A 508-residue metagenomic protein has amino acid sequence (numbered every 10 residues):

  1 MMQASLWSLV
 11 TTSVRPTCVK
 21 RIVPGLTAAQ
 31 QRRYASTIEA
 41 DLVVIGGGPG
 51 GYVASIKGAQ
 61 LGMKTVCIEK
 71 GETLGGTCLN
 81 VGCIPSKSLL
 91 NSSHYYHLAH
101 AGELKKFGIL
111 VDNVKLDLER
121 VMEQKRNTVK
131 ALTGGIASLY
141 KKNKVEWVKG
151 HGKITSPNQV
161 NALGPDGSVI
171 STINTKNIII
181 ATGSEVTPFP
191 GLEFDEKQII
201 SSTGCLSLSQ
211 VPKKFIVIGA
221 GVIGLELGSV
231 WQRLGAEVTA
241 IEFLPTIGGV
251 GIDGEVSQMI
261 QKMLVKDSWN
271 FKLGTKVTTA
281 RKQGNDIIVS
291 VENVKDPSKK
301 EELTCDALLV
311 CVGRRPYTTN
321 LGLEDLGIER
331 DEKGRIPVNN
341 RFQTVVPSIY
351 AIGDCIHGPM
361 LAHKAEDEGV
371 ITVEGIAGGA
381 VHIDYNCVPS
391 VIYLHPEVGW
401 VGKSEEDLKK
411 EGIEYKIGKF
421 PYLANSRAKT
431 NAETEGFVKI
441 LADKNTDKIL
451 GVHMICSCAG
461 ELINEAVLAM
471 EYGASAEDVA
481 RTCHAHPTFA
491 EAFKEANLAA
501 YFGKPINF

Functional and structural regions predicted by a protein language model:
L6, R15-V19, V23, I38-A40 (+8 more regions): Glycine-rich flavin
P24-I38: N-terminal mitochondrial targeting presequences
S36-G50, V211-G221: Beta1/beta-strand and adjacent pyrophosphate-binding region of the FAD-binding site in flavoprotein oxidoreductases
D41, G62-K64, K213-K214, S348 (+1 more regions): Residues that mark the start of a beta-strand
V43-I45, G152, T172-G183, V217-I218 (+4 more regions): Short hydrophobic core segments
I45-G50, A54, A59-G71, I84 (+4 more regions): Flexible, glycine-rich terminal cap/loop adjacent to redox cofactors in electron-transfer oxidoreductases
S55, A59, G228, Q232-R233: Gly/Ala-rich phosphate-binding loop of Rossmann-like dinucleotide-binding domains, activating on the conserved
D195-V211, E302-I376, E461, A469: FAD-site-proximal beta/loop scaffold in flavoenzymes
